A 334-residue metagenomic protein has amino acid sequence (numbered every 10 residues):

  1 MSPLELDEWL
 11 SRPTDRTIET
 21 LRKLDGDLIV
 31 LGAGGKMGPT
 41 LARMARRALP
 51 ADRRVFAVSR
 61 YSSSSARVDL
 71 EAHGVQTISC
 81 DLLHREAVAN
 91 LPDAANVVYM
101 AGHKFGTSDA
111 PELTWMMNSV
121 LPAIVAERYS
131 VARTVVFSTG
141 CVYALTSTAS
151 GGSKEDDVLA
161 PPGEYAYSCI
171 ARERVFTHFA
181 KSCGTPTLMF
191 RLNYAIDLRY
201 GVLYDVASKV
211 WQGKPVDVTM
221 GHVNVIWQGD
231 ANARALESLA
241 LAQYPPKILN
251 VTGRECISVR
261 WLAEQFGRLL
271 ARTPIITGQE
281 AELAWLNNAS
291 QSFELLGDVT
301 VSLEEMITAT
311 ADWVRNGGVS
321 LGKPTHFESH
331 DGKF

Functional and structural regions predicted by a protein language model:
S2-L21, L303-F334: Amphipathic terminal alpha-helices
D27, N96-Y99, K104, P122-E164: Conserved Rossmann-fold NAD(P)-dependent oxidoreductase catalytic core, especially the SDR/UDP-sugar
I29-R46: N-terminal Rossmann NAD(P)H-binding glycine-rich loop of SDR-like oxidoreductase domains
P39, S64, D69-M117: NAD(P)H-binding glycine-rich loop region in Rossmannoid oxidoreductase-like domains and their noncatalytic homologs
V58-S63: N-terminal Rossmann-fold cofactor-binding loop
E112-M116, V120-L121, V142, S147-M189: Catalytic helix-loop patch of NAD(P)-dependent Rossmann-fold dehydrogenases
P162-E164, I170-D230, F266: NAD(P)-dependent short-chain dehydrogenase/reductase
K214, G221, R234-A289, D331-G332: Mid/C-terminal beta-alpha module of Rossmann-like enzyme folds, strongest in SDR-family dehydrogenases/epimerases
